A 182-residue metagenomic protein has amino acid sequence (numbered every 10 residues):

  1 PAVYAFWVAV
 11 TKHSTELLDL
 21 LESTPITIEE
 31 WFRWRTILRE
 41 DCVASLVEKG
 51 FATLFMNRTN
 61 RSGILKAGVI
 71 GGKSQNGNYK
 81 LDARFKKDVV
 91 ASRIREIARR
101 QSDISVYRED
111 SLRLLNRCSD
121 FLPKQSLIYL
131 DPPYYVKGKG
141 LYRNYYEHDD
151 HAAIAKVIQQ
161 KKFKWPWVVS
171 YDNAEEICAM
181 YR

Functional and structural regions predicted by a protein language model:
P1-S14: P-loop NTPase Walker
T11-Y129, P133-G140, A153-K156, Q160 (+2 more regions): SAM-dependent nucleic-acid methyltransferase catalytic core
R143: DNA breakage-rejoining catalytic core of tyrosine-based enzymes
Y146-A152: Charged helix-capping and loop-helix junction motifs
V169-Y171, E175: Nucleic-acid nuclease catalytic cores
E176-R182: Short, electropositive alpha-helical surface patch
